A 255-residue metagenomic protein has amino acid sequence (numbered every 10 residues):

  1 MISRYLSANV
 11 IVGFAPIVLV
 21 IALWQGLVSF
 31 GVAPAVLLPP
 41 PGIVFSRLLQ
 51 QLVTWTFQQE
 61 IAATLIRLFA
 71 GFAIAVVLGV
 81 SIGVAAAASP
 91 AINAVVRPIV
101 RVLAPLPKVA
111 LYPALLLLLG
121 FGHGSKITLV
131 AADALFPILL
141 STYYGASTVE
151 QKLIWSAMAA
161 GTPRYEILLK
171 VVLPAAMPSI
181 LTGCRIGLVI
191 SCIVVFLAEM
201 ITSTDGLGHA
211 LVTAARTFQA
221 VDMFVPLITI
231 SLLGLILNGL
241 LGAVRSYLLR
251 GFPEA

Functional and structural regions predicted by a protein language model:
M1-V18, G239-A255: Transmembrane alpha-helical segments of polytopic membrane transport and secretion proteins
I2-S7, F30-I74: Periplasmic/extracellular loop-to-transmembrane helix junction in inner-membrane transport proteins
A70-V100: Transmembrane-helix boundary motif in ABC transporter permease subunits
P90, S147, P178-T182, F224-A255: C-terminal transmembrane helix and the adjacent membrane-cytosol boundary/short C-terminal tail of inner/organellar
R101-P137, Y144-G145: Generic hydrophobic transmembrane alpha-helix motif, especially the helices
L117, A146, I193-I230, L249-A255: Glycine-rich helix-loop "coupling/hinge" segments at transmembrane-helix boundaries in multipass transporters
T128, A132, Y165-L197, V225 (+2 more regions): Transmembrane alpha-helices
S141, G145-I186, L211: Short cytoplasmic-facing helical segments at TM-TM junctions of multi-pass membrane proteins
